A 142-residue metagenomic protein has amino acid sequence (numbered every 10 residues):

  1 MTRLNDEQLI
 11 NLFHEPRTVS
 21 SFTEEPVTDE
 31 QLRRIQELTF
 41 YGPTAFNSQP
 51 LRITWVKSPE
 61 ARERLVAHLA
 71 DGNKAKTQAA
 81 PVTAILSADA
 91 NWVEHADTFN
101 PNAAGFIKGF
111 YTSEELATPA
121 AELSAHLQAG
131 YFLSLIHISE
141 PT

Functional and structural regions predicted by a protein language model:
M1-H95: N-terminal amphipathic, basic helical "cap/leader" segment at the start of enzyme domains
R3-D6, A104-K108: Short, flexible segments with low predicted structural confidence
A96-F106: Short, flexible, mixed-charge acidic loops at enzyme active sites
G109-S113: Acidic/His metal-coordination segments adjacent to aromatic residues that form catalytic metal sites in metalloenzymes
E115-S124: Short pre-catalytic strand/loop immediately N-terminal to key active-site residues, enriched for Gly-Thr
A125-S134: Alpha-helical transmembrane segments of helical membrane proteins, especially in multi-pass transport, channel
L133-T142: Residue-level detector of conserved catalytic or cofactor/ligand-binding positions in enzyme active sites
